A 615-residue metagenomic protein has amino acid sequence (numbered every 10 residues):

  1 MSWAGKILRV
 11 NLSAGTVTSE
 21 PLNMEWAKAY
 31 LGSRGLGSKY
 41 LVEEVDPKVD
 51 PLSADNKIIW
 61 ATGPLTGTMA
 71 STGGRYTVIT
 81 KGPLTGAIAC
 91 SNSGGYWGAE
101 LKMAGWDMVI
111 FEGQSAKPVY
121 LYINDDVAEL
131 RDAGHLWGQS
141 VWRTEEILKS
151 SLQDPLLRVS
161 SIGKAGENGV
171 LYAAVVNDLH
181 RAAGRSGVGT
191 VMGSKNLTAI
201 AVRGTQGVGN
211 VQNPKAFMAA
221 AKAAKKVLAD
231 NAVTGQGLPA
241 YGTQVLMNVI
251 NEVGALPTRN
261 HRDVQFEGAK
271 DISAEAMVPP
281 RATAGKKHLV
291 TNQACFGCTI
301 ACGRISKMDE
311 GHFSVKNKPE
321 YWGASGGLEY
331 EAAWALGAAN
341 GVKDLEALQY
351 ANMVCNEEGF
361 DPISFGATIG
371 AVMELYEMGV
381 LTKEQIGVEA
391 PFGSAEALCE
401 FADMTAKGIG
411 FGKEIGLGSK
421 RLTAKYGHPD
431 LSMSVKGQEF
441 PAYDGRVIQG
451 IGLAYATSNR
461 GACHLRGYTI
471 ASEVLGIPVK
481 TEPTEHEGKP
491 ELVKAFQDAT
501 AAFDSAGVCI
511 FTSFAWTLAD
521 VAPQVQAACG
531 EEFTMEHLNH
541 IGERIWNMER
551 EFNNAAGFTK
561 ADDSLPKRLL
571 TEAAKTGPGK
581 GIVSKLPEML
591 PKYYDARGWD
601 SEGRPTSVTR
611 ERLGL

Functional and structural regions predicted by a protein language model:
M1-G189, S194-G235, G242, M247-A276 (+1 more regions): Protein-protein interaction/assembly regions in multi-subunit complexes
K149, L156-S160, K164-S186, M192-L615: Extended C-terminal regions of large enzymes
